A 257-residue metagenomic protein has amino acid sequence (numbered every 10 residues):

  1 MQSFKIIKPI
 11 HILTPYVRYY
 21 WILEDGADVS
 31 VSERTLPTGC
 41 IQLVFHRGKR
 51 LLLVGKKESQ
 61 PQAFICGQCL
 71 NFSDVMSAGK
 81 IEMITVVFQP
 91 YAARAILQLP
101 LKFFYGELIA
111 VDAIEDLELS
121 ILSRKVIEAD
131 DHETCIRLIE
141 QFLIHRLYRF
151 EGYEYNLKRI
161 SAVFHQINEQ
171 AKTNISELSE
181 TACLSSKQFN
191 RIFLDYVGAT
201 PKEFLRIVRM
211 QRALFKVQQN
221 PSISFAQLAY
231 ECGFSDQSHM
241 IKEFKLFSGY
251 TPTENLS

Functional and structural regions predicted by a protein language model:
M1-S161, H165-S176, T181-S186, T200 (+4 more regions): Alpha-helical bundle regulatory/interaction domains
V17, M240, F244: Conserved active-site tyrosine of GNAT-family acetyltransferases
I167, N190-D195, K202-L205: Long, low-complexity intrinsically disordered regions
R191-I192, E203, R212-F215, K242-E243: DNA-binding alpha-helical recognition surfaces that contact promoter or target DNA
Y196-A199, E243-N255: A secondary-structure capping/hinge motif
E203, V208-Q211, P221-I223, Q227: Hydrophobic, well-ordered secondary-structure segments that either form specific early membrane-associated helices used
L205-F215, E254-S257: Short, basic, alpha-helical segments at the C-terminal edge of helix-turn-helix-like DNA-binding modules
